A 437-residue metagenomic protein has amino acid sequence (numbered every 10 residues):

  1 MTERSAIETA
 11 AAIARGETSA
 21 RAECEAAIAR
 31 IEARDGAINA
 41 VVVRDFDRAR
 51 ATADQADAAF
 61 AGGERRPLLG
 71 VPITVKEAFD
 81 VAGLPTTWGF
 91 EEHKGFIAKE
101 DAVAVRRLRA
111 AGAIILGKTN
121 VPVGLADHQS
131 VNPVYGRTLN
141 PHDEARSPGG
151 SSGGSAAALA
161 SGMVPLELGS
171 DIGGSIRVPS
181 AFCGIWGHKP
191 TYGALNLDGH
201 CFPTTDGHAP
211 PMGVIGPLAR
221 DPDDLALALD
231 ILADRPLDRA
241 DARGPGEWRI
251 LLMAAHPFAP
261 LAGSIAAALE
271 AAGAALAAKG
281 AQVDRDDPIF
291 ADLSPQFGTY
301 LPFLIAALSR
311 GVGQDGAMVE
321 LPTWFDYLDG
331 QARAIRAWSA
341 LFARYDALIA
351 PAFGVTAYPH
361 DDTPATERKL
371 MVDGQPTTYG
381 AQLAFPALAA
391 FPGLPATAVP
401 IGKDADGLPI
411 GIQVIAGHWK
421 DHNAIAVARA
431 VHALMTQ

Functional and structural regions predicted by a protein language model:
M1-R50, A278-A281, Q437: An N-terminal boundary/leader segment
G16, A27, G70, A110 (+3 more regions): Glycine-rich, small-residue loops and helix-cap segments that act as flexible hinges at active-site edges
A20-E25, D54-D57, S264-I289, W324-D346: Acyltransferase
A27, A49, L225, I250 (+3 more regions): Residue-level signal for inorganic ion chemistry
A33, S161, P165-F258, E270-K279 (+1 more regions): Structural helix-boundary/capping segments
D47-D54, G112-A113: Long amphipathic alpha-helix in the N-terminal Rossmann-like dinucleotide-binding domain of NAD(P)-dependent
L68-W88, E247-R249, M253, D284 (+3 more regions): Short helix-loop capping/hinge segments that flank enzyme active sites or metal/cofactor-binding pockets
L69-G213, A255, A352-D373: Short glycine/serine-rich loop/turn segments
